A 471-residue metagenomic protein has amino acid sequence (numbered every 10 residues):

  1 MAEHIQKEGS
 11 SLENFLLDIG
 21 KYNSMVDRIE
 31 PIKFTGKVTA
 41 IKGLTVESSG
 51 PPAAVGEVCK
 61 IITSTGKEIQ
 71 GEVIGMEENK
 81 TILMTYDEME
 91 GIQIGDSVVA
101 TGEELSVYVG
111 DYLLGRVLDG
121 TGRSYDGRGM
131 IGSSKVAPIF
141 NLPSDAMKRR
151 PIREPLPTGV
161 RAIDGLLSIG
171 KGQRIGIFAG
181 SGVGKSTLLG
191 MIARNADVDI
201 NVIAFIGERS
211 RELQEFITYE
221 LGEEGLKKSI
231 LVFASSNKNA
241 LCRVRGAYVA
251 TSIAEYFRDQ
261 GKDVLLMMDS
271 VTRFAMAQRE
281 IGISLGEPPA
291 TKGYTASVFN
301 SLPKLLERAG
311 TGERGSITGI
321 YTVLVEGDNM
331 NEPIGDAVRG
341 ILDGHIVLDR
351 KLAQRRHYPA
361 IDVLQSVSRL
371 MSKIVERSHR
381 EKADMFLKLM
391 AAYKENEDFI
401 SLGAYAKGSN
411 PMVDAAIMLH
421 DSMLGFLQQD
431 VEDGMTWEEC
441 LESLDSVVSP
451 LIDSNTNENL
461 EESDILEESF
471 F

Functional and structural regions predicted by a protein language model:
M1-R116, T121-Y125: N-terminal accessory targeting/assembly segments
D18-I29, T101, G159-I163, A250 (+2 more regions): Phosphate-interacting basic helix/loop segments used at nucleotide- and nucleic-acid interfaces
S24-R28, I61, K67-G71, L105-V109 (+5 more regions): Active-site phosphate-binding and catalytic loops of NTP-dependent enzymes
G43, E78, G122, S144 (+3 more regions): Residues that form or immediately flank small-molecule/cofactor binding pockets and catalytic motifs
G66, G122-G127, S134, N329 (+1 more regions): Detector for glycine-centered tight turns/loop "hinges" at secondary-structure junctions
D96-V98, L105, Y112, Y125-Q173 (+4 more regions): P-loop NTPase nucleotide-binding/switch module
G120, S124, D145, N195 (+1 more regions): Mid-sequence acidic-hydrophobic segments that form the walls of catalytic/ligand-binding cavities or oligomerization
G165-L166, G172-F471: P-loop NTPase catalytic core
